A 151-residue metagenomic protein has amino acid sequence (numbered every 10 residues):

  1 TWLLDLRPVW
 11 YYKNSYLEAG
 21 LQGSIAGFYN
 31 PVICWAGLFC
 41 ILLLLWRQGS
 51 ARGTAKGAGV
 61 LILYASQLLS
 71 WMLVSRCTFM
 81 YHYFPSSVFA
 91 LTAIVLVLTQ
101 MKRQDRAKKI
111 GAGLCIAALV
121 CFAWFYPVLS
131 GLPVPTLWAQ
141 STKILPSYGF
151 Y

Functional and structural regions predicted by a protein language model:
T1-Y16, S141-Y151: Luminal/periplasmic active-site loops of membrane-embedded glycosylation enzymes
L6-G57: Membrane-interface anchor segments at the N-terminal boundary of transmembrane helices in multi-pass membrane enzymes
C34, G49-L63, R106-L114: Membrane-interfacial loop-to-transmembrane alpha-helix junctions, especially the N-terminal start
L44-Q48, L68, M72, V97-M101 (+1 more regions): Hydrophobic membrane-targeting alpha-helices
R47-G49, M72-R76, F125-G131: Juxtamembrane "helix-exit" motif on the non-cytosolic side of transmembrane helices
Y64-T78: Transmembrane-helix signature of polytopic, lipid-linked glycan biosynthesis machinery
T78-T99: Hydrophobic/aromatic-rich transmembrane helices and adjacent perimembrane loops
V95, Q100-Y151: Transmembrane helical bundles and short interhelical boundary loops of multi-pass, membrane-embedded
